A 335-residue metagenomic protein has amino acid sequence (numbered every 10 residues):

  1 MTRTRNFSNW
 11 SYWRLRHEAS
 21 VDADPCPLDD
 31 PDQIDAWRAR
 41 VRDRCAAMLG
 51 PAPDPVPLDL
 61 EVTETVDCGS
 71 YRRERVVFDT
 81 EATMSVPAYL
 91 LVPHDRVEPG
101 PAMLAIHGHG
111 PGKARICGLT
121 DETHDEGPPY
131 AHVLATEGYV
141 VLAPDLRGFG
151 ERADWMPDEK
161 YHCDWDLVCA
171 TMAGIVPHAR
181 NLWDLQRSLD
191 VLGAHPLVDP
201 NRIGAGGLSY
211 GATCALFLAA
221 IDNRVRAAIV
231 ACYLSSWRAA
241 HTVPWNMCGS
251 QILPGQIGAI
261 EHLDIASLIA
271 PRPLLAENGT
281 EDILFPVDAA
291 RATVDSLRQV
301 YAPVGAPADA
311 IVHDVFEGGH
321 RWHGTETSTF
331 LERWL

Functional and structural regions predicted by a protein language model:
M1-R72, T80: N-terminal targeting or regulatory segments adjacent to alpha/beta-hydrolase or S9 domains
D67-T123: Glycine-rich active-site/cofactor-binding loop and its immediate structural neighborhood
E98-P99, L104-W183, S188-A194, A240-T242: Cap/lid segment of the alpha/beta-hydrolase catalytic domain
T171-M172, R187, V225-A266, P271 (+2 more regions): Mobile cap/lid helix-loop segments that gate and shape the active-site cleft of serine hydrolases
P196-S209: Alpha/beta-hydrolase fold nucleophile elbow
G207-A219: Glycine-rich nucleophile elbow surrounding the catalytic serine of serine-hydrolase chemistry
I269, A276-N278: Short beta-strand/loop motif that positions the catalytic acidic residue of the alpha/beta-hydrolase fold
S296, Y301-L335: C-terminal catalytic histidine-bearing segment of alpha/beta-hydrolase fold enzymes
